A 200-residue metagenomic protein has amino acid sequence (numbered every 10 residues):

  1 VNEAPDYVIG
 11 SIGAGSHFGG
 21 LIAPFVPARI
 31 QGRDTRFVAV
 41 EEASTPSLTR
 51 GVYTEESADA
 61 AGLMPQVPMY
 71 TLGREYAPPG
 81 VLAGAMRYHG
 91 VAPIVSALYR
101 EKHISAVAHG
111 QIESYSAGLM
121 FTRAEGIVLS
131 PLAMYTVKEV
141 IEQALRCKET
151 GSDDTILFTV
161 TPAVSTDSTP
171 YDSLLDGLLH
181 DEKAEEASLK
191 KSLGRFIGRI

Functional and structural regions predicted by a protein language model:
V1-D34: Glycine-rich ThDP/TPP pyrophosphate-binding loop and its adjacent helix/strand module within ThDP-dependent enzymes
V1-N2, P27-D34, V38-V128, S173-I200: Active-site/ligand-binding loops adjacent to catalytic centers
D6, I104, D154: Conserved acidic residues
D6-S11, V107, L129-L132: Glycine- and other small-residue-rich loops at beta-strand/loop junctions that grip anionic moieties
G10-G13, A39-E41, L157-T161: Short beta-strand segments
S11-I22, S47-L48, L132-V140, T166-S168: Short glycine/serine/threonine-rich phosphate/pyrophosphate-binding segments that cradle anionic phosphate groups
Q111-S116, F121, T136-E149: A short, acidic, amphipathic alpha-helical segment used as a generic capping/interface helix at domain edges
C147-E149, D153-G177: Short, amphipathic C-terminal "tail helix"
